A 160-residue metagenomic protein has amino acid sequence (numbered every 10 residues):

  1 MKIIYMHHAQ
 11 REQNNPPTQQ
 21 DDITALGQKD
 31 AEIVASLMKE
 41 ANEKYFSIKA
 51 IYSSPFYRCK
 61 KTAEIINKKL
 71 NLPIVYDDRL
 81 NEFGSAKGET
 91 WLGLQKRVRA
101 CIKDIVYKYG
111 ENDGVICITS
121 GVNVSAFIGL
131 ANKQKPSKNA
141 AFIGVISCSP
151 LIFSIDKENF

Functional and structural regions predicted by a protein language model:
K2-I3, E111-N123: Generic beta-sheet signal
K2-Y76, F83, L92-Q95: Active-site-proximal alpha-helix that buttresses catalytic centers in soluble enzyme cores
R11, N123-V124: Short active-site segment of divalent metal-dependent hydrolases/proteases that encodes the spacing between
E32-E40, R99-Y107, I128: Generic structural signal for well-ordered alpha-helical scaffold segments
A41-S47, I105-G114: Glycine-rich phosphate-binding loop signature in dinucleotide/nucleotide-binding domains
S53-F56, R79, C117-V122: Short, well-ordered beta-to-alpha junction loops that form the rim of enzyme active sites and present histidine/acidic
K87-N112: Internal catalytic-core helix/loop-beta-alpha segment that presents or stabilizes conserved functional determinants
N132-F160: Domain-level recognition of soluble alpha/beta enzyme cores, biased toward histidine phosphatases/phosphomutases
